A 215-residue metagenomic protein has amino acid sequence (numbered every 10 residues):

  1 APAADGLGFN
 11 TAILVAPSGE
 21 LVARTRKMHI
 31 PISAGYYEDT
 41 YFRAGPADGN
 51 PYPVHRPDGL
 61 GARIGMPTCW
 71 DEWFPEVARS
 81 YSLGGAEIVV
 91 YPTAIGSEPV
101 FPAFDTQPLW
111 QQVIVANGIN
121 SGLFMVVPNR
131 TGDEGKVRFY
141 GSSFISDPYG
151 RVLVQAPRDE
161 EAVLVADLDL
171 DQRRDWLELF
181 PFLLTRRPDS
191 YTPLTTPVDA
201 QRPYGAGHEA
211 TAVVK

Functional and structural regions predicted by a protein language model:
A1-P2, M125: Glycine-rich, aromatic-flanked loop segments that form ligand/cofactor-binding clefts across common enzyme folds
P2-L7, E134-R138: Short loop/turn motifs at secondary-structure junctions and domain boundaries
A3-T93, S97-V113, L179-P181: Active-site catalytic loop in hydrolytic enzyme cores
V15, V22, V54, V77 (+9 more regions): Extended aliphatic helical segments
G45, F124-K215: C-terminal beta-strand edge segments of enzyme domains
S121: Conserved donor-binding/catalytic loop of nucleotide-activated donor transferases
